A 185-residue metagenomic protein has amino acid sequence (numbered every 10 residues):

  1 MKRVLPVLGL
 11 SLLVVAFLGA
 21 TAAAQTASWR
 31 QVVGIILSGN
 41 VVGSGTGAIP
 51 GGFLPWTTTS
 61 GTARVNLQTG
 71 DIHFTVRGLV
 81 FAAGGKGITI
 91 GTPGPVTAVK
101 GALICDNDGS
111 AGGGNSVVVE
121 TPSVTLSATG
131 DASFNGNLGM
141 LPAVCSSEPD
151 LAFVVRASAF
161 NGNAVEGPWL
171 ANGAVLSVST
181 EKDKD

Functional and structural regions predicted by a protein language model:
M1-G9: Bacterial N-terminal signal peptides that target proteins for export
L8-F17: Bacterial N-terminal signal peptides
A23-T69, L176-D185: N-terminal segment immediately downstream of the Sec signal-peptide cleavage site in secreted/extracellular proteins
N66-D71, D106-S110: A short, structured loop/turn motif at beta-sheet edges
I72-V80: Short, well-ordered beta-strand segments enriched in hydrophobic/aromatic residues
V80-K86: Extended, low-complexity, turn-rich repeat/linker tracts enriched in Gly/Pro/Ser/Thr and Asp/Glu that occur
G87-A111: Extended low-complexity, serine/threonine- and proline-enriched intrinsically disordered segments
S110-D185: Helix-rich interaction surfaces within compact, conserved domain-sized segments that mediate assembly or partner
